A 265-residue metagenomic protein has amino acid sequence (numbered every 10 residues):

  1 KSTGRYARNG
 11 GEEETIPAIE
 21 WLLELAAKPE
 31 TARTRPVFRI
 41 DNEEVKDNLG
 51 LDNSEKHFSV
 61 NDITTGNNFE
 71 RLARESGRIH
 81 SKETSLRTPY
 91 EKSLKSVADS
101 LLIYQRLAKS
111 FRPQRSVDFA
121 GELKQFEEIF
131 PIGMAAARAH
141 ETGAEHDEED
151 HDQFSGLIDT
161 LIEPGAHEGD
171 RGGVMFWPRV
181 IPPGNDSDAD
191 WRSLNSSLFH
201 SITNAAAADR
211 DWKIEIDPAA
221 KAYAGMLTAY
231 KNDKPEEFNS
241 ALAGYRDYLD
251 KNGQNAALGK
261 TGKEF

Functional and structural regions predicted by a protein language model:
K1-E264: Soluble extramembrane regions of membrane proteins in the secretory/endomembrane system
